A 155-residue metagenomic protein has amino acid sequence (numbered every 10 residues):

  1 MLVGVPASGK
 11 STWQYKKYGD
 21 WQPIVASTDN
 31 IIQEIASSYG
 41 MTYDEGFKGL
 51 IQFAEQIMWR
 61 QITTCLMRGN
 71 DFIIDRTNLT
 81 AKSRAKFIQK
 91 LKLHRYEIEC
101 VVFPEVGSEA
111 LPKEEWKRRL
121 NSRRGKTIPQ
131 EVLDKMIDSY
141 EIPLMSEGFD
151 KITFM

Functional and structural regions predicted by a protein language model:
V3, S8-I24, E105-M155: Conserved GTP-binding G-domain of TRAFAC-class P-loop NTPases and closely related GTPase folds
V3-G4, T28, I74-T77: Short His-Asn-centered micro-motif
S11-N70, K117-R118: Conserved substrate/cofactor phosphate-moiety recognition/catalytic segment in nucleotide-dependent phosphotransferases
N30, N78-K82, P104-L111: Short beta->alpha linker loops
E34-I35, K82, E131: Surface-exposed loop/turn and secondary-structure junction residues enriched for glycine/proline
S38-Y39, K86, P112-K113: Short secondary-structure transition/capping segments
K48-V102: Glycine-rich phosphate-binding loop used to anchor ATP phosphates in small-molecule kinases, encompassing both
